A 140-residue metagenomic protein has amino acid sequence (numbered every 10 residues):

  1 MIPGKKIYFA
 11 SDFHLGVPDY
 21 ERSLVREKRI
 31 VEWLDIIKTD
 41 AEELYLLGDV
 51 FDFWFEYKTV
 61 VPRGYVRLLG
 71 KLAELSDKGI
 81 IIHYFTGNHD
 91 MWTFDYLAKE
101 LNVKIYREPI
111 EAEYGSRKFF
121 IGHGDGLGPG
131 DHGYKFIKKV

Functional and structural regions predicted by a protein language model:
I2-K6, A10, L15-Y114: Core catalytic region of metal-dependent phosphoesterases/phosphodiesterases, especially metallo-beta-lactamase-like
I110, R117-F119, D125: Well-ordered beta-strand scaffold positions
G122-V140: Active-site-proximal loop/helix segment associated with metal-binding centers of metalloenzymes
